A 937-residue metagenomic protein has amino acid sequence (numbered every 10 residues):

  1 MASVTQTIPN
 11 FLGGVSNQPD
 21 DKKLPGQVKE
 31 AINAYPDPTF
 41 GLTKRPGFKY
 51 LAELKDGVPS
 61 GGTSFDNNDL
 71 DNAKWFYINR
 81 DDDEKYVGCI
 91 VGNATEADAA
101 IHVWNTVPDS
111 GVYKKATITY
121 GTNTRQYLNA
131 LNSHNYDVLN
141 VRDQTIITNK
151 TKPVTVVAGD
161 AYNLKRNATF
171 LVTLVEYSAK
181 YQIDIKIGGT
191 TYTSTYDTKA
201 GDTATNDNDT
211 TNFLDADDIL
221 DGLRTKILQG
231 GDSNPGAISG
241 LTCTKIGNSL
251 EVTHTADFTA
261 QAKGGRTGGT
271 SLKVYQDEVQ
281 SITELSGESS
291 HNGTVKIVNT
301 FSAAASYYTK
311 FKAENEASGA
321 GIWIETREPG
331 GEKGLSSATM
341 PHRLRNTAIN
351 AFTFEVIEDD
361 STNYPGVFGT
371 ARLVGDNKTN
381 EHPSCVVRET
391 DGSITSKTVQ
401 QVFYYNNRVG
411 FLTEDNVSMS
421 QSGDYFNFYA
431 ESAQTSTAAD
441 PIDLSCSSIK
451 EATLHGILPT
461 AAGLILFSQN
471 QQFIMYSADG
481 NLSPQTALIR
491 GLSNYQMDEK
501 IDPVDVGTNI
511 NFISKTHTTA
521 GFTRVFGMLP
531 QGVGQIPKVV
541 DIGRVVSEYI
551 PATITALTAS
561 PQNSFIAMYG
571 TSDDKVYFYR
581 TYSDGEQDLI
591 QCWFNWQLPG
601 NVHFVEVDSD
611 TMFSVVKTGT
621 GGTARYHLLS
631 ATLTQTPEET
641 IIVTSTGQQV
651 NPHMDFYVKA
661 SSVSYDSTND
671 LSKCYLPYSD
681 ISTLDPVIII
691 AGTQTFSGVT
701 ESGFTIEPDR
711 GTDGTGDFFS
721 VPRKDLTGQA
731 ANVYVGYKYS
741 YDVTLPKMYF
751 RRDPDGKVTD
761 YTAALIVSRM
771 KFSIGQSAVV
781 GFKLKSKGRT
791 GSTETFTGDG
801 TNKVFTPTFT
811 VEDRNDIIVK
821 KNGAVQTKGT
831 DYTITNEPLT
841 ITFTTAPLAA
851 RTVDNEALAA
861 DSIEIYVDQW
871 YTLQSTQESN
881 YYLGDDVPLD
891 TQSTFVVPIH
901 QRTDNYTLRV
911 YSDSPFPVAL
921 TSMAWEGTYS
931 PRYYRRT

Functional and structural regions predicted by a protein language model:
M1-V107, S290, T294-Q401, Y405-L454 (+2 more regions): N-terminal beta-propeller domains
I8-G26, E30, P36-K55, N79-D81 (+2 more regions): Beta-sheet repeat architectures centered on beta-propellers
T43-N68, T106-A130, V157-Y162, I282 (+11 more regions): Trp- and S/T/G-rich repeat-edge/linker motifs of beta-rich repeat architectures
N67-D83, A130-V141, P383-Y405, C446-A461 (+3 more regions): Structural signature of eukaryotic scaffold interfaces centered on beta-propeller domains
V87-G92, I147, G410-F411, L464-F467 (+3 more regions): Conserved beta-strand element within WD40/beta-propeller blades
A94-I101, K152-P153, R408, D415-S418 (+7 more regions): Loop/turn residues immediately N-terminal
N135-D137, Q144, K150, V157 (+3 more regions): Long, charge-dense tracts
A260-G268, I322-I324, G330-S337, G366-G369 (+4 more regions): Surface-exposed interaction regions enriched in Ser/Thr/Asp/Glu that occur as long low-complexity tracts or repetitive
